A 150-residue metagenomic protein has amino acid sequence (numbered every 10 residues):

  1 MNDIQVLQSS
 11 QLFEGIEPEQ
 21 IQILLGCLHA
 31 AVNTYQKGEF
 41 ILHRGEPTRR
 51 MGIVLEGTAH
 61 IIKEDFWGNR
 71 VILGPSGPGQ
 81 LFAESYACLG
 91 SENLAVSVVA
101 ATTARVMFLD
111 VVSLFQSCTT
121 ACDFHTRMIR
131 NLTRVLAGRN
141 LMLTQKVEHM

Functional and structural regions predicted by a protein language model:
M1-K37, A87, H149: Cyclic nucleotide-binding regulatory module and flanking cytosolic helices
E14, N33, F40, G52 (+3 more regions): Residues that recognize and position ribonucleotide moieties
C27-L28, E46-T48: Short, small/polar residue-rich loop motifs at catalytic or cofactor-binding pockets
L28, I72-N131: Cyclic-nucleotide recognition modules
G38, R49-E64, G77-Q80: Glycine- and acidic-residue-biased ligand/ion/polar-headgroup-sensing regions
F40-E46: Short phosphate-coordinating micro-motif centered on Lys-Gly-acidic
I62-F66, V99-A101: A generic structural motif
T119, D123-M150: Polybasic "coupling" helices that flank or enter modular domains
